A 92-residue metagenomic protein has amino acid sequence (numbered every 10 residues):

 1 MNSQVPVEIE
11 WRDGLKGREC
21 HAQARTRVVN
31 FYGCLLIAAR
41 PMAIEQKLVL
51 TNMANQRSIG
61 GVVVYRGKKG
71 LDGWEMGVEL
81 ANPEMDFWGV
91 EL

Functional and structural regions predicted by a protein language model:
M1-L92: Structured alpha-helical
